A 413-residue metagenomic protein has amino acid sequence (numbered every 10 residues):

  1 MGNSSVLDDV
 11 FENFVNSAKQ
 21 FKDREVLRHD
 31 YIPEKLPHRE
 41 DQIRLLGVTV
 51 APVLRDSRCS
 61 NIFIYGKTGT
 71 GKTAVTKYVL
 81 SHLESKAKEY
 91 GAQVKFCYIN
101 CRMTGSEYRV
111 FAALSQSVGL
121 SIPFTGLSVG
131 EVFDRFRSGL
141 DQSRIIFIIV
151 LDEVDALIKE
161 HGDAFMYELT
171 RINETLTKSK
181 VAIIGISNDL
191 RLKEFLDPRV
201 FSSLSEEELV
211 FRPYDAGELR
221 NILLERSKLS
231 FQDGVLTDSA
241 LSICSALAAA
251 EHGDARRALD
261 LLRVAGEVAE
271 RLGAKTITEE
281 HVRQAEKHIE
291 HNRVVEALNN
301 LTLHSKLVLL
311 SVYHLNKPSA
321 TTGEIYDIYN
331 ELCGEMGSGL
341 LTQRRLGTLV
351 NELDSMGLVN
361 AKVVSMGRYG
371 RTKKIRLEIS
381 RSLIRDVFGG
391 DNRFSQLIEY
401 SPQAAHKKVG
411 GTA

Functional and structural regions predicted by a protein language model:
M1-C59, G411-A413: A short, basic N-terminal segment
N3-F21, R28, C59, R102-I222 (+5 more regions): Mid-core helix/loop region of P-loop NTP-binding domains shared across ATPases and GTPases
S57-L80: Walker A/P-loop nucleotide-binding motif
N61-F63, K86-R102: Conserved catalytic segments around the Walker B and adjacent sensor/switch elements of P-loop NTPase domains
A249-A255, R263-T276, Y313-P318, C333-E335 (+1 more regions): AAA+ ATPase "lid" subdomain C-terminal helix
V268-H291: Conserved C-terminal helix/linker of AAA+ ATPases
H291-S311, L315-S319: Short alpha-helical segments that sit at the start of domains
N316-A413: Terminal-proximal interaction/regulatory segments of ATP-powered molecular machines
